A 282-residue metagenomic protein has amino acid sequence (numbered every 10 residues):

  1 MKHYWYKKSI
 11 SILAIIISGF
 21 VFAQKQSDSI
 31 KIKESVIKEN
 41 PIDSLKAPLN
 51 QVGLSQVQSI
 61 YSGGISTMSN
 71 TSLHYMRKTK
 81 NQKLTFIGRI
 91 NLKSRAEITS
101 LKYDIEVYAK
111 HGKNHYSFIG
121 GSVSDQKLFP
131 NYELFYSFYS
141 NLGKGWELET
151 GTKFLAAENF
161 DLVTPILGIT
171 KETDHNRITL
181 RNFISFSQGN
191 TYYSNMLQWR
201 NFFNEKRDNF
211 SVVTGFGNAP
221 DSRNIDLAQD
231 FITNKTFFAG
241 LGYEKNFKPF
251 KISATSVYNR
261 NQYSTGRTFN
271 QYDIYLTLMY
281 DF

Functional and structural regions predicted by a protein language model:
M1-L49, F282: Cleavable N-terminal export/targeting peptides
S27, D174, N270-F282: Outer-membrane beta-barrel "beta-signal"
I42-S59, T79-F86: Transmembrane beta-strand segments of Gram-negative outer membrane beta-barrel proteins
L54-S72, G88-E106, G120-D273: Outer-membrane beta-barrel translocator/channel fold
E106-H111, H115: Transmembrane beta-barrel wall of Gram-negative outer-membrane proteins
